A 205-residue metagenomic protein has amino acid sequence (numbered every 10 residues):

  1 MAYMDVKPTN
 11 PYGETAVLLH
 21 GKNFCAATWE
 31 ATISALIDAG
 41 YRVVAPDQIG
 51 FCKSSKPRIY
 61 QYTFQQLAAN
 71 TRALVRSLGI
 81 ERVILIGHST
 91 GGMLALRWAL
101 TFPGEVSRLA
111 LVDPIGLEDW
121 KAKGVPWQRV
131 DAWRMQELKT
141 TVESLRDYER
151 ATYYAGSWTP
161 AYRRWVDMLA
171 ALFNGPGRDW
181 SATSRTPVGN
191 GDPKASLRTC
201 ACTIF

Functional and structural regions predicted by a protein language model:
A2-K53: Conserved HGGG/HGGXW glycine-rich cap/lid loop of the alpha/beta-hydrolase fold
M4-K7, D38, A45-T90, L94 (+1 more regions): Active-site loop/oxyanion-hole signature of alpha/beta-hydrolase fold enzymes
F24, G50, G92, G116-L117: Active-site micro-motifs of SAM-dependent methyltransferase domains
T28-A31, Q66-L74, M93, R97 (+4 more regions): Alpha-helical elements of Rossmann-like donor-binding domains used by nucleotide-donor carbohydrate transfer enzymes
T28-E30, S54-Y60, W120-K123: Conserved catalytic-core motifs of eukaryotic protein kinase domains, centered on the activation segment
L96-T101, S107-T140: Flexible "cap/lid" loop of the alpha/beta hydrolase fold
K139-T199: Conserved alpha/beta-hydrolase catalytic His-Asp/Glu region
A201-F205: Catalytic His-Asp charge-relay segment
